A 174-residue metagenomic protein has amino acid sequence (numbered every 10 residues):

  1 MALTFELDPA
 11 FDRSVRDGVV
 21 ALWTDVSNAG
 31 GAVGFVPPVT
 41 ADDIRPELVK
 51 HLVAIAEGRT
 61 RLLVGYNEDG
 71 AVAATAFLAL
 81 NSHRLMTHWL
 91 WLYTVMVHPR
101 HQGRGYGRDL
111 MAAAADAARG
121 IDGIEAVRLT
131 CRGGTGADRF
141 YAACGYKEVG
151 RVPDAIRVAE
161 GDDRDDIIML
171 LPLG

Functional and structural regions predicted by a protein language model:
F5-T94, H98-R100, M111-A113, A117 (+1 more regions): Acetyl-CoA-dependent GNAT
T60, R164-I168: Short hydrophobic/aromatic beta-strand or adjacent loop that forms the aromatic wall/cage of a ligand/substrate-binding
H98-R100, R104, G133: Active-site acidic-Proline motif in GNAT/NAT acetyltransferases
R108: Residues forming the Rossmann-fold NAD(P)(H) cofactor-binding site
M111, A118-C131: Conserved GNAT acetyl-CoA-binding A-motif
R128-C131, A142, K147-D165: Conserved catalytic-core motifs of GNAT/GCN5-like acyltransferases
A137: Helix-turn-helix
